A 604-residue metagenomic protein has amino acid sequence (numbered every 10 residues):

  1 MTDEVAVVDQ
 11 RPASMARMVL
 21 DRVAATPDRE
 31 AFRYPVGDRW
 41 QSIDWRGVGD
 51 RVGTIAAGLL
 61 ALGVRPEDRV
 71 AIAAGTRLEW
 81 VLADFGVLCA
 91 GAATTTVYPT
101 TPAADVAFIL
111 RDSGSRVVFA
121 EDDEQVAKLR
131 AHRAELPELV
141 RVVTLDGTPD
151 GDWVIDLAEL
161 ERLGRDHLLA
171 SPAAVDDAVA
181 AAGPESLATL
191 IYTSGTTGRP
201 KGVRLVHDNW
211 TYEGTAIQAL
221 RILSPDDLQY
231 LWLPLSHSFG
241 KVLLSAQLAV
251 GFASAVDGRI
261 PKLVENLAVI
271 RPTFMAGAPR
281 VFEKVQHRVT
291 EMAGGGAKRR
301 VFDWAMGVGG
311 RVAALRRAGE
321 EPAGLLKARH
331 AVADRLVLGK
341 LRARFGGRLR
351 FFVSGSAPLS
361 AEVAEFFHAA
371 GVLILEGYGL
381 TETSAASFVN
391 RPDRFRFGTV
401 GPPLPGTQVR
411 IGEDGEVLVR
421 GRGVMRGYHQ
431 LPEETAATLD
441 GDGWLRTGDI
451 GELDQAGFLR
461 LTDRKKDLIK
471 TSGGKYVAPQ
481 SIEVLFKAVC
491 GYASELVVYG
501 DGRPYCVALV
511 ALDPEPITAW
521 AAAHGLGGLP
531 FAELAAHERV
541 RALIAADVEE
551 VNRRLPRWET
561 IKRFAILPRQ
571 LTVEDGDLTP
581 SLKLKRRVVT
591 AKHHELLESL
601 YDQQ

Functional and structural regions predicted by a protein language model:
P27-E30, R162-Y192, R199, I222-L228: Conserved pre-ATP/AMP-binding loop-to-beta segment of ANL
A31-F85, T101-A107, D156-G164, H207: Conserved AMP-binding/adenylate-forming core of the ANL superfamily
S42-R46, A180, A188-G214: Conserved AMP-binding A3 loop
G49-T54, P184, V203-S224, G339: Conserved structural elements of the adenylate-forming
A61-L62, C89-R162, L543, E549: Structural core segment of the AMP-binding/adenylate-forming
E124-A182, V289-K340: ANL superfamily adenylate-forming
T211-L228, L233-R335, R348, L373: Conserved AMP-binding/adenylation subdomain of ANL enzymes
P403-T471: Conserved ATP-binding/catalytic segment of the ANL
